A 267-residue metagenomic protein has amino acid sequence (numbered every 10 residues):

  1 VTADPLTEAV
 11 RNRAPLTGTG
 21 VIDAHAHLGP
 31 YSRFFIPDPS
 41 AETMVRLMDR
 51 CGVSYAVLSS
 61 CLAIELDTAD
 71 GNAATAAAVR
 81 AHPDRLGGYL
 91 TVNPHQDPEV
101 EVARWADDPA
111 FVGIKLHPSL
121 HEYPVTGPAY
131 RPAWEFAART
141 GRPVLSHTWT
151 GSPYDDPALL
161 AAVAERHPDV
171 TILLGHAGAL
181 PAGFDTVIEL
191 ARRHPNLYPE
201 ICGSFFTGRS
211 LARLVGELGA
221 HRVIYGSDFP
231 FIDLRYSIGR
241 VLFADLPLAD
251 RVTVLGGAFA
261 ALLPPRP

Functional and structural regions predicted by a protein language model:
V1-A24, D38-Y55, A220-R222, R235-P267: Mid-to-C-terminal alpha-helical segments outside catalytic/metal-binding sites
V21-A24, V57-S60, Y89-L90, K115 (+3 more regions): Active-site neighborhood of phospho(di)ester-bond hydrolases with catalytic His/Asp-centered motifs
V21-Y31, L145-W149, A177: Histidine-centered catalytic micro-motifs
H25, M48, T75, V79 (+9 more regions): Conserved, mostly hydrophobic/aromatic
G29-S32, A63-D67, P94-D97, H121 (+4 more regions): Active-site environment of divalent metal-dependent phosphoester hydrolases
I36-M48, Q96-A106: Short, acidic/polar
S54-Y55, A63-L145, W149-G151, R193: Active-site gating/metal-coordination segments in enzymes
P109-G113, T126-I224: Catalytic pocket-lining loop regions of alpha/beta-barrel enzymes, especially the amidohydrolase/enolase/GH5 lineages
